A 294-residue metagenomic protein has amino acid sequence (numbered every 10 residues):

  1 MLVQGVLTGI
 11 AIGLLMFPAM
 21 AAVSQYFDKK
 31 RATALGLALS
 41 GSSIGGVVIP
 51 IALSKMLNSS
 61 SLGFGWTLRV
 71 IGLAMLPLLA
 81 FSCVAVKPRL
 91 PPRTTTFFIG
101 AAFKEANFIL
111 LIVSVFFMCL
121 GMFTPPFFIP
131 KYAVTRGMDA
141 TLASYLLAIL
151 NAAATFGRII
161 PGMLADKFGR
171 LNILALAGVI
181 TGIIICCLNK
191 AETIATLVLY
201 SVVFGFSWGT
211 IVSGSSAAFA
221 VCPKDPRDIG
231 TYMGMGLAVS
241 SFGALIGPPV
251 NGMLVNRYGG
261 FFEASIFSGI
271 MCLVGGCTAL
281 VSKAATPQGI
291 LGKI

Functional and structural regions predicted by a protein language model:
M1, V179-E192: C-terminal ends and interior cores of transmembrane alpha-helices in multi-pass membrane transporters/permeases
G5, I12-F27, A34-L35, T210-D225: Intracellular juxtamembrane helix-capping segments at the cytosolic ends of symmetry-related transmembrane helices
F27-I51, M233-G247: Glycine-rich segments within core transmembrane alpha-helices of 12-TM secondary carriers
V48-S61, A133-V134, L164-F168, P248-G259: Interfacial helix-cap and linker-helix signal at transmembrane-aqueous boundaries of multi-pass secondary transporters
P50, N58, F64, V70-R93 (+1 more regions): C-terminal membrane-cytosol helix-exit motif in multi-pass small-molecule transporters
E105-N172, V212, S216, I246-N251: Extracytoplasmic gate region of multi-pass secondary transporters
D166-V179, P226: Cytoplasmic membrane-interface "Motif A"-like loop-to-helix N-cap segments of 12-TM Major Facilitator Superfamily
P223-F261, F267-S268: A late C-terminal transmembrane helix in Major Facilitator Superfamily
